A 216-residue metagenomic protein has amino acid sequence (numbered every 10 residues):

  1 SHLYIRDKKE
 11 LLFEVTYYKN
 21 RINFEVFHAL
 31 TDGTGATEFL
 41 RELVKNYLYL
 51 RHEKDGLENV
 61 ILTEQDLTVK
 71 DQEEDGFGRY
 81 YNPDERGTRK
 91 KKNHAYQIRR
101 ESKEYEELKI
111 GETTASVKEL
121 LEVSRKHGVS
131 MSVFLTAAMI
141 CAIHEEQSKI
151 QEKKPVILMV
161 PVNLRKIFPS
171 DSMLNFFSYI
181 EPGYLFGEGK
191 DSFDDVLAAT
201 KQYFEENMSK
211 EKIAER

Functional and structural regions predicted by a protein language model:
S1-F13, E112, H144-R216: Acyl-thioester-dependent acyl-group transfer interface
L11-I22, I98-R165: Gly/Ser/Thr-rich phosphate-binding loops and adjoining beta-strand/alpha-helix segments that form adenosine-phosphate
F13, R21, L30, T34-E38 (+1 more regions): Non-catalytic, low-complexity flexible loops and terminal extensions
K19-A29, G183: Short acidic, glycine/Ser/Thr-rich loop/turn "cap" segments at secondary-structure junctions
D32-L40, S132, F193, L197: Short, charged, low-complexity patches
L40, V44-R51, I140-H144, K201 (+1 more regions): Short amphipathic alpha-helical signal-transduction/dimerization elements
